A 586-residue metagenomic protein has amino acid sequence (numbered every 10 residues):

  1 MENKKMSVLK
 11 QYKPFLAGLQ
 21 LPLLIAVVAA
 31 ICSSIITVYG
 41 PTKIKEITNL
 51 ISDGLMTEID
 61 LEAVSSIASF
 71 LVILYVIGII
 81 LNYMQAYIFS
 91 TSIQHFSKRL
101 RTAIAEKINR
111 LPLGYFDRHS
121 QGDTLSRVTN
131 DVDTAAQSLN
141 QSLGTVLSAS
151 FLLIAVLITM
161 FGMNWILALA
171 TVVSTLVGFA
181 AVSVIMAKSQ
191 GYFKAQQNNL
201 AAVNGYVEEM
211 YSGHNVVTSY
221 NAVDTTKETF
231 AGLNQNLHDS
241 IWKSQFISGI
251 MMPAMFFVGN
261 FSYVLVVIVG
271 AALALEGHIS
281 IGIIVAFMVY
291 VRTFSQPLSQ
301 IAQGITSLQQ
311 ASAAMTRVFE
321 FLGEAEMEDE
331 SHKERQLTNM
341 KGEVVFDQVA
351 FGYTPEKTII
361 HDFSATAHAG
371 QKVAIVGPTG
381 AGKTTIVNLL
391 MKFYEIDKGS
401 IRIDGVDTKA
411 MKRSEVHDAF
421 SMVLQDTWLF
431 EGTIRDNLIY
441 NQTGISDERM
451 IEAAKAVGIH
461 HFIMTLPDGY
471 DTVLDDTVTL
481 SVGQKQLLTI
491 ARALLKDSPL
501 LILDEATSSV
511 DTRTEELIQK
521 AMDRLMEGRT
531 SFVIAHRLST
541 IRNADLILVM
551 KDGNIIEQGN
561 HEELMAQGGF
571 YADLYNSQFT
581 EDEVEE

Functional and structural regions predicted by a protein language model:
M1-T37, S52-I67, Q85-F89, I93 (+9 more regions): Membrane-integrated ABC transporters
A17, L113-G114, V132-L139, L143 (+7 more regions): An intracellular "coupling" helix at the cytosolic face of ABC transporter transmembrane type-1 domains
L23-L81, F161-I166, G277-I281: Transmembrane helix-loop-helix hairpins at lipid-water interfaces of multipass membrane proteins, especially the type-1
I35, L74-I93, N140, G144-F151 (+6 more regions): Alpha-helical transmembrane segments of multi-pass membrane proteins
D53-L55, D60, T159-V173, K243 (+2 more regions): Helix-loop-helix
F89, I93, N109-L153: Juxtamembrane loop-to-helix connectors within ABC transporter transmembrane domains
E330-S331, L337-E586: ABC-type nucleotide-binding domain
